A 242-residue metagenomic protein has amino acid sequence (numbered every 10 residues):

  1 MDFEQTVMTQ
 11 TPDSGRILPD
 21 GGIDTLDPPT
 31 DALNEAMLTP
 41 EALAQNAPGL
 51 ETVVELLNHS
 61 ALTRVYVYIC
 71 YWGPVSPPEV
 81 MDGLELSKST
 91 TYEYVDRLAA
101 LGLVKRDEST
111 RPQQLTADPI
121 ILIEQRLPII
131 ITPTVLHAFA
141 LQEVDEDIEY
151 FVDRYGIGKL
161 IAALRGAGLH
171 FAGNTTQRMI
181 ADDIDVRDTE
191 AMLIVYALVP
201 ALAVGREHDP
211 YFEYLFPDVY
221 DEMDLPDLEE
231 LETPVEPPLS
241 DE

Functional and structural regions predicted by a protein language model:
M1-P74, E79-E242: Haloarchaeal acidic low-complexity proteome signature biased toward cell-envelope/secretome components but also
